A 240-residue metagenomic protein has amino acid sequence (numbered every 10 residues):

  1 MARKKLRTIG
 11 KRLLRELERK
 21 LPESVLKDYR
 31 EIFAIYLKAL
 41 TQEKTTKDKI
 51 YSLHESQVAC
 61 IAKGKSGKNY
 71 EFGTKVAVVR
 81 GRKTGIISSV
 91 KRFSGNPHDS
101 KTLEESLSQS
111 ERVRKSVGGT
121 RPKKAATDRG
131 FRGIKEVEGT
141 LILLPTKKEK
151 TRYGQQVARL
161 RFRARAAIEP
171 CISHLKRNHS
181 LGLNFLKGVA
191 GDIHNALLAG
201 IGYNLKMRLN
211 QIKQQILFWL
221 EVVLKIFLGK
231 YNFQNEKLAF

Functional and structural regions predicted by a protein language model:
M1-P122, R129, E136: Polybasic low-complexity intrinsically disordered regions
A2-L14, E18, I32, Y36-L40 (+4 more regions): Charged, low-complexity, helix-prone segments enriched in Lys/Glu/Asp/Gln
V25-D28, L53, C60-A62, V78 (+8 more regions): Amphipathic, alpha-helical segments enriched in basic
K49, F72-V76, R121-K123, T127-R129 (+5 more regions): Structural beta-strand/beta-sheet cores of well-ordered domains, especially the beta-sheet scaffolds that support
A62, K135, Y153, H194-L197: Short, solvent-exposed polar/charged micro-motifs at secondary-structure junctions
Y70-F72, N96-D99, L107-S110, L144-T146 (+4 more regions): Short, low-complexity, polar/charged sequence segments that are solvent-exposed and flexible
K115-A190: Helix-centered, glycine/charged polyanion-binding patches within enzymatic domains that contact phosphate-containing
Q156-F240: Basic, amphipathic alpha-helical segments enriched in Lys/Arg and hydrophobic/aromatic residues
